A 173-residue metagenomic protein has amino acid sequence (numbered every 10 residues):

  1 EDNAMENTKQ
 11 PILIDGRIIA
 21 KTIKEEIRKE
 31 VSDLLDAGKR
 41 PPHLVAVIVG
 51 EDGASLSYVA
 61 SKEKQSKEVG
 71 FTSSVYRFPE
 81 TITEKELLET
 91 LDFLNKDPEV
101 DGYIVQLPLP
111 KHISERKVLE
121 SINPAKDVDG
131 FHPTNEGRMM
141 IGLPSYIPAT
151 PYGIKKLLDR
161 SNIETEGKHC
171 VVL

Functional and structural regions predicted by a protein language model:
M5-R17, P41-V47, V69-S74: Generic N-terminal amphipathic, Lys/Arg-enriched alpha-helix
E6-A37: Positively charged, low-complexity intrinsically disordered leader regions
I14, I18, T22, G53 (+5 more regions): Conserved active-site and cofactor/substrate-binding residues in soluble primary-metabolism enzymes
S32-P41, F93-P98, N162-T165: Glycine-rich phosphate/diphosphate-binding loops that line cofactor/substrate pockets in enzymes
D33-L44, G50-E68: N-terminal glycine-rich anion-binding loops that anchor highly charged ligand groups
I48, I104-P108, L173: Short beta-strand segments
V49-K64, P148-L173: Glycine-rich phosphate/diphosphate-binding loop of Rossmann-like nucleotide-binding domains
G70-T72, Y76-I147: Phosphate/diphosphate ligand-binding glycine-rich loop within oxidoreductases
